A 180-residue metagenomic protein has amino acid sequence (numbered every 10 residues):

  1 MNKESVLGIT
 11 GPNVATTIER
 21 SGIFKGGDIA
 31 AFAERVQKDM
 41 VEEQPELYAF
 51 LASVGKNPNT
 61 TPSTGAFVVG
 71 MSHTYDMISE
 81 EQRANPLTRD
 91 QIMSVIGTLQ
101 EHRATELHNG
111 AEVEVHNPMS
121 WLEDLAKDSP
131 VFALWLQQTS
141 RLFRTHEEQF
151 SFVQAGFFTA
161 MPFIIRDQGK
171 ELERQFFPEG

Functional and structural regions predicted by a protein language model:
K3-I23, G27-G180: Long compositionally biased, domain-poor regions of proteins
